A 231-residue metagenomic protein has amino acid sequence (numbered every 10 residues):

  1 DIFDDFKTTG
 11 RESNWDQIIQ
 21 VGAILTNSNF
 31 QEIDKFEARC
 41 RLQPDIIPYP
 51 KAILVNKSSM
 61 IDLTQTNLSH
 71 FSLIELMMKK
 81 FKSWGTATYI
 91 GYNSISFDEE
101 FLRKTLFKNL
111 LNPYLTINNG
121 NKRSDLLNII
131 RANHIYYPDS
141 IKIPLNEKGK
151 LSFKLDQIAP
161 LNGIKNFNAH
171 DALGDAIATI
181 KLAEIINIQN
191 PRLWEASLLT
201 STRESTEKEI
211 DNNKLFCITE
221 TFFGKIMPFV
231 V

Functional and structural regions predicted by a protein language model:
D1-L111, S152, Q157-N162: Conserved non-catalytic scaffold segment of RNase H-like nuclease domains
L63, T116, A169-H170: Residue-level detector of family-conserved "landmark" positions at structurally sensitive sites
T88-N93, F97, F101, T105 (+1 more regions): Acidic, Mg2+-coordinating catalytic module of metal-dependent nucleases/exonucleases that use a two-metal-ion mechanism
L111-N119: A mobile, often basic/glycine-rich helix-loop segment that functions as the active-site lid/recognition loop
N118-L145: Short alpha-helix plus adjacent loop in nuclease-associated cores
E184-V231: Acidic two-metal-ion nuclease catalytic site recognized across multiple nuclease folds, prominently DnaQ/RNase D-T
